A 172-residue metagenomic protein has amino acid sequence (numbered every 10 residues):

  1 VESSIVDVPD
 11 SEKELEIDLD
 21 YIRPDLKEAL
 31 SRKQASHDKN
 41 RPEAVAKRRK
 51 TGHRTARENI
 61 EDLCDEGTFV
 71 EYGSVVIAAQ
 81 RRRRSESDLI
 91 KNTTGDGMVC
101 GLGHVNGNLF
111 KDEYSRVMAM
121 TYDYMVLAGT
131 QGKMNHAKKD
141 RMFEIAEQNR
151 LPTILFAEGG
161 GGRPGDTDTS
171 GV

Functional and structural regions predicted by a protein language model:
V1-V172: Terminal-region recognition feature
